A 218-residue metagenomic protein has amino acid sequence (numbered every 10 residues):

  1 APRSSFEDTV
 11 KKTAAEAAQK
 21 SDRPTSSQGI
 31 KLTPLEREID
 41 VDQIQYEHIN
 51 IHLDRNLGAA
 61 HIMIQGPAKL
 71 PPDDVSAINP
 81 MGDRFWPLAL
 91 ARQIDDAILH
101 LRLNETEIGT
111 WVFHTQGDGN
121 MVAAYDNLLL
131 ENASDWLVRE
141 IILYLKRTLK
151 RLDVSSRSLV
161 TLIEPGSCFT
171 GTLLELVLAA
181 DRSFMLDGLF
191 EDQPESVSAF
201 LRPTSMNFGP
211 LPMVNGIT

Functional and structural regions predicted by a protein language model:
A1-Q28, S134-T218: Conserved catalytic cores of soluble enzyme domains, especially glycine-rich substrate-binding beta-alpha loops
P2-R157: Intrinsically disordered, low-complexity segments enriched in small/flexible residues
